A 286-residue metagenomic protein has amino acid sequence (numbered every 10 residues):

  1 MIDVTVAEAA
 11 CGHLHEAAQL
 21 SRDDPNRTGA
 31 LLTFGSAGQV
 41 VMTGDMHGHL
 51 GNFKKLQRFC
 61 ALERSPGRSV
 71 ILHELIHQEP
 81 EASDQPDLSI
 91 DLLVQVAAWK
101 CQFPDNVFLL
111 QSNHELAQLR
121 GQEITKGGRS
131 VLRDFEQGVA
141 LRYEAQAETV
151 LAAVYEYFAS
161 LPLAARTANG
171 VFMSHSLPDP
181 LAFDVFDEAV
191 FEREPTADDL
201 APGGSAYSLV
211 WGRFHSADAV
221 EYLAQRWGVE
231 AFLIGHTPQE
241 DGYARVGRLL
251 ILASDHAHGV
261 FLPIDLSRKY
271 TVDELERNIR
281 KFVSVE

Functional and structural regions predicted by a protein language model:
M1-E286: Feature recognizes metal-dependent phosphohydrolase scaffolds
